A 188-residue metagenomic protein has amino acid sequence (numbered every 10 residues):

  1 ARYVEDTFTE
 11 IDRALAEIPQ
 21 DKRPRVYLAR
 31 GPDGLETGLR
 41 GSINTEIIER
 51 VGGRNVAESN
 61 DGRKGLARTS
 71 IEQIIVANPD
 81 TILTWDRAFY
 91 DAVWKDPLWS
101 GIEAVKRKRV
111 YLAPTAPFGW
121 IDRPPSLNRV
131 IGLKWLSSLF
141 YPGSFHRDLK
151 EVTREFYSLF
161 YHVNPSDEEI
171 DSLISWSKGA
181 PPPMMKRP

Functional and structural regions predicted by a protein language model:
A1-P188: N-terminal ligand-binding lobe of clamshell/alpha-beta domains
